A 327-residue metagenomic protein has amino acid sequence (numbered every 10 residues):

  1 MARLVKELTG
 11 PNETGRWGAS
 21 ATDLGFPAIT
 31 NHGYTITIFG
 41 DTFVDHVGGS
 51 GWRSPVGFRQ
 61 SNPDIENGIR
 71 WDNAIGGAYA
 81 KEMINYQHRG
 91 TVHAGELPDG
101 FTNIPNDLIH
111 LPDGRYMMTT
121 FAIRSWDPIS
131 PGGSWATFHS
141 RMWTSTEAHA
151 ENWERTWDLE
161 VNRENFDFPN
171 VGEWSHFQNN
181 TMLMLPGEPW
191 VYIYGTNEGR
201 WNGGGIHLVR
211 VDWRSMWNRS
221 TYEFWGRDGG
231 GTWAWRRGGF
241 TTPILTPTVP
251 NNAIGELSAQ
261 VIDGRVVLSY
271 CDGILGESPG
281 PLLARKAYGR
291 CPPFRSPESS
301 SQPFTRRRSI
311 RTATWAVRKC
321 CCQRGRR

Functional and structural regions predicted by a protein language model:
M1-A19, I29-F101, H110-V171, P186-N252 (+2 more regions): Beta-rich carbohydrate-recognition and catalytic domains
A21-D23, N103-P105, H176-N179, A253-G255 (+1 more regions): Beta-rich catalytic cores
P27, L108, N180-M182, L257-A259: Hydrophobic core register within WD40 beta-propeller blades
F304-T305: Feature captures outer-membrane beta-barrel proteins of Gram-negative bacteria and organelles
